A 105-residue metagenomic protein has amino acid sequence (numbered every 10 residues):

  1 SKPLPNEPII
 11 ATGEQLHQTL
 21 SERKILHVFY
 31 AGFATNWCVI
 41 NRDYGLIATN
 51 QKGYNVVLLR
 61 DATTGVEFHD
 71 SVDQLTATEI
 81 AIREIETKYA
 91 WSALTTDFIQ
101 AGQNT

Functional and structural regions predicted by a protein language model:
S1-T105: Active-site-adjacent betaalpha module
